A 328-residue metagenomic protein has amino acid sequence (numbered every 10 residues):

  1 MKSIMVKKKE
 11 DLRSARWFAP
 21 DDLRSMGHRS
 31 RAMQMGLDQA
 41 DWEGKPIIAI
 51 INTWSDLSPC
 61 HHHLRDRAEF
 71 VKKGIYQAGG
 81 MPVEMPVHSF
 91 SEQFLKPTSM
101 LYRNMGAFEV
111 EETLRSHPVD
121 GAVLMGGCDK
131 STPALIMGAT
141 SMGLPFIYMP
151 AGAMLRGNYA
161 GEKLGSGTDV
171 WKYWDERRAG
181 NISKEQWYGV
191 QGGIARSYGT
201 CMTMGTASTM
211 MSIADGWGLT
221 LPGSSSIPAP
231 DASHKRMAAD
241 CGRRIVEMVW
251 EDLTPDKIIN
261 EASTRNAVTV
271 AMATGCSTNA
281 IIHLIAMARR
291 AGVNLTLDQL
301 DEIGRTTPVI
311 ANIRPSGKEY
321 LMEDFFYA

Functional and structural regions predicted by a protein language model:
K2-K45: N-terminal amphipathic/basic leader segments beginning at the initiator methionine
S14-D21, W42, G79-P86, K184-V190 (+5 more regions): Flexible, glycine/charged-enriched surface loops at secondary-structure junctions
S14-F18, P46-P59, S197-T200, L219-K235 (+2 more regions): Glycine-rich phosphate/diphosphate-binding loops and the adjacent beta-loop-alpha structural elements that coordinate
G27-M33, M81, A311-N312, K318-L321: Long, structured protein-protein interaction/assembly regions in large complexes
G36, M100-N266: Active-site cavity-forming subdomains of large catalytic enzyme subunits
Q39-P150: Long, structured ligand/cofactor-binding scaffold of large enzymes
E92, A153-N158, D301-E302: Short gly/pro/ser/thr-enriched loop/turn and capping motifs at secondary-structure boundaries
M125-K130, Q191-G192, D301-R305, I310-A328: Phosphate/diphosphate-binding loops
